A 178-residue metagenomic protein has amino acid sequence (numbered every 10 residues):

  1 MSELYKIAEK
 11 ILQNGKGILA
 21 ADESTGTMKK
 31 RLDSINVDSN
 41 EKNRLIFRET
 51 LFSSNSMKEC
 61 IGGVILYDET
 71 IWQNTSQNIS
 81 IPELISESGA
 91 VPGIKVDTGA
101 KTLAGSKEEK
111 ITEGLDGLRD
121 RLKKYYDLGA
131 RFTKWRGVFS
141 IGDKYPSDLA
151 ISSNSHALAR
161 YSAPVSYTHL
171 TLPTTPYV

Functional and structural regions predicted by a protein language model:
M1-L128, I141: Alpha/beta catalytic barrel-like cores
T70-W72, G137-A150: Glycine-rich, proline-tolerant flexible connector loops at the mouths of alpha/beta enzymes
E108-D120, S147-Y161: Glycine-rich anion/phosphate-binding loops
Y125, L158, P164-V165: Generic structural signal for hydrophobic
L128-K134: A short mid-domain helix/strand-loop element embedded in enzyme catalytic domains that forms or borders the active-site
K134-V138, L170: Glycine- and acidic-rich phosphate- and metal-coordinating loops
T168-T174: Conserved small/polar residues in nucleotide/adenosyl-binding loops
